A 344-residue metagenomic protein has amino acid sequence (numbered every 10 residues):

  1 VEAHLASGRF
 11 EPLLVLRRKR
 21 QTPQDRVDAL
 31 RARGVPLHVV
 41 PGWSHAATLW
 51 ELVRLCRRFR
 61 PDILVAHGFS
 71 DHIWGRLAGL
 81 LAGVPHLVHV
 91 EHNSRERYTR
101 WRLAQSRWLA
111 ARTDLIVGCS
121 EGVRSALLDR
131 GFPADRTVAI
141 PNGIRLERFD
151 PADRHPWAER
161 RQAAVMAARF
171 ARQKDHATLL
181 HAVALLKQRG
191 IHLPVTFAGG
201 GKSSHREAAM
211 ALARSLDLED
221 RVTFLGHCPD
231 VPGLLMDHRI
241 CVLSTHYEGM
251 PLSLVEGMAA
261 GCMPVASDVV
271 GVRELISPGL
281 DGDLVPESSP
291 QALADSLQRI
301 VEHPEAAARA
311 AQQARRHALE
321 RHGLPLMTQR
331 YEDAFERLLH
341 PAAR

Functional and structural regions predicted by a protein language model:
V1-A3, M166-I191, E207-A208, Q291 (+2 more regions): A conserved mid-protein helix/loop that constitutes part of the nucleotide-sugar donor-binding site
L14-T22, A167, P194-A208: Glycosyltransferase donor-sugar binding loop
V15-L16, M263-A266: Short hydrophobic beta-strand element within catalytic cores of glycosyltransferases and related nucleotide-activated
V88-V117, R130-F132: A conserved, positively charged/aromatic
G122, G143: Carbohydrate-associated surface elements
H227, H246: Aromatic "clamp/platform" in nucleotide-sugar-dependent glycosyltransferases that forms part of the donor/acceptor
P278-G279, D283-P290, R299-P304: Conserved acidic donor-binding segment of nucleotide-sugar-dependent glycosyltransferases
R299, A306-R321, M327-R330: A short, well-ordered alpha-helix in the C-terminal region of glycosyltransferases
